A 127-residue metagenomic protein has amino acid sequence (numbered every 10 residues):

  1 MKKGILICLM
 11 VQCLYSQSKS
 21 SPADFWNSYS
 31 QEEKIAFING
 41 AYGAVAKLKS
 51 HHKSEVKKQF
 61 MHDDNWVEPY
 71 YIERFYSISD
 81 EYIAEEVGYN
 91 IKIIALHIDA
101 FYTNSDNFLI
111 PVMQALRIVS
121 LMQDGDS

Functional and structural regions predicted by a protein language model:
G4-C13: Sec-dependent N-terminal signal peptides
L9-M10, A41, D124: Enrichment for repetitive, rod-forming helical segments
Q17-N39: Immediate post-signal-peptide N-terminus of mature secreted/exported proteins
S20-A23, L48-S127: Compact alpha-helical subdomains of small soluble proteins
A36-K47, R117-I118: Short, hydrophobic/amphipathic alpha-helical patches that form generic packing surfaces within helical domains
